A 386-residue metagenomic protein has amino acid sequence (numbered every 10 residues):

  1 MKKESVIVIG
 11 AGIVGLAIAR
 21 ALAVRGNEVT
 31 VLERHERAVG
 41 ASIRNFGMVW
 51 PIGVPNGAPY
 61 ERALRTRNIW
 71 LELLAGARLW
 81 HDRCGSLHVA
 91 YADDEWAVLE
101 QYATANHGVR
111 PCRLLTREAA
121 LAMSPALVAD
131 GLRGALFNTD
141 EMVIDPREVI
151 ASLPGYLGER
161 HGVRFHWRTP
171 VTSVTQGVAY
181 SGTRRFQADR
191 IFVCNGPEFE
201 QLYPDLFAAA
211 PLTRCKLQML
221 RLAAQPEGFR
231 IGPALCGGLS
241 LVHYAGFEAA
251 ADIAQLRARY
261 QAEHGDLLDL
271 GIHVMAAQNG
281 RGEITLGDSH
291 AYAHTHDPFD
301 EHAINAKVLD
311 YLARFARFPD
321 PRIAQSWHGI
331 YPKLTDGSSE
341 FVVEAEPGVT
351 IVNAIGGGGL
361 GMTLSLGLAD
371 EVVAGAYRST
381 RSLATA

Functional and structural regions predicted by a protein language model:
K2-E4, S181-R190: Core beta-strand elements of the Rossmann-like FAD/NAD(P) dinucleotide-binding domain in flavoenzyme oxidoreductases
E4-T30: N-terminal Rossmann-like FAD-binding beta1-loop-alpha1 element of flavoenzymes
V24-I43: Glycine-rich FAD pyrophosphate-binding loop
F46-M123: Dinucleotide-binding Rossmann-like beta1-alpha1 core, especially the glycine-rich loop that anchors the ADP
E61-R62, V89-V98, L136-G155, F299-I304 (+1 more regions): Short beta-strand to alpha-helix junction loop
F137-T175, F186-R190: Helical element adjacent to the flavin cofactor pocket in flavoenzyme catalytic cores
R185-E248, D252, F318: Central helical "cap/lid" subdomain
G271, N279-T285, A291-A386: C-terminal catalytic lobe of FAD-dependent flavoproteins
